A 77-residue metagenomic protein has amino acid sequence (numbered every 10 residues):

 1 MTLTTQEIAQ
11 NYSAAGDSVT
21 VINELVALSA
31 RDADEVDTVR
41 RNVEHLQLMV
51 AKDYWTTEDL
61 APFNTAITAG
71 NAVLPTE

Functional and structural regions predicted by a protein language model:
M1-E77: Beta-rich interaction/scaffold domains
